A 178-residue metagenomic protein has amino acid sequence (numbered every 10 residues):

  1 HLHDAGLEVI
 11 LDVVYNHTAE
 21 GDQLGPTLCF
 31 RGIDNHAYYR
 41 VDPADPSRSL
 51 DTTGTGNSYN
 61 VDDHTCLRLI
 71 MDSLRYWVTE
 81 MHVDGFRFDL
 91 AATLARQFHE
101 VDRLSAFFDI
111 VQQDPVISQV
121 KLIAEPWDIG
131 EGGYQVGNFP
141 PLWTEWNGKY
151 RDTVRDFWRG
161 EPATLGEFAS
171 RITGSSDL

Functional and structural regions predicted by a protein language model:
H1-H82, R87-Q113, G132-G133: Substrate-binding/active-site clefts of carbohydrate-active enzymes
H82, A95-F98, R103-L178: Conserved alpha/beta catalytic core and glycan-binding cleft of carbohydrate-active enzymes
